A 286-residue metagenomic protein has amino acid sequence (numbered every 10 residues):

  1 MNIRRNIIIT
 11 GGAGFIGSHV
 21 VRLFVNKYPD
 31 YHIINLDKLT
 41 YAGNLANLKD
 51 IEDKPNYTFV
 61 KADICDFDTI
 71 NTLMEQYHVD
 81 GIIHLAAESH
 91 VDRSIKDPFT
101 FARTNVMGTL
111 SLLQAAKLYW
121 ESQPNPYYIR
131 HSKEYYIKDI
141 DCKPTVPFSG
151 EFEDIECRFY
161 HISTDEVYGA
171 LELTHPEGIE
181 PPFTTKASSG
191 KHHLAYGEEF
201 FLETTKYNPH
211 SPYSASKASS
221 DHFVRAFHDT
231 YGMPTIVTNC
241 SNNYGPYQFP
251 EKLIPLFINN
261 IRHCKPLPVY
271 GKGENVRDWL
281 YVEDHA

Functional and structural regions predicted by a protein language model:
M1-N243, E283: N-terminal Rossmann-like NAD(P)+-binding domain of SDR-like oxidoreductases, especially those catalyzing
R103, P268-G271: Short, hydrophobic secondary-structure boundary micro-motifs
Y119, D165, N260-L267: Phosphate/oxyanion-binding loops and surfaces in catalytic or ligand/nucleic-acid-binding neighborhoods
F159, L267-P268: A short hydrophobic/small-residue beta-strand
A215, S219, F223, I236-V237 (+2 more regions): Substrate-positioning beta->alpha
